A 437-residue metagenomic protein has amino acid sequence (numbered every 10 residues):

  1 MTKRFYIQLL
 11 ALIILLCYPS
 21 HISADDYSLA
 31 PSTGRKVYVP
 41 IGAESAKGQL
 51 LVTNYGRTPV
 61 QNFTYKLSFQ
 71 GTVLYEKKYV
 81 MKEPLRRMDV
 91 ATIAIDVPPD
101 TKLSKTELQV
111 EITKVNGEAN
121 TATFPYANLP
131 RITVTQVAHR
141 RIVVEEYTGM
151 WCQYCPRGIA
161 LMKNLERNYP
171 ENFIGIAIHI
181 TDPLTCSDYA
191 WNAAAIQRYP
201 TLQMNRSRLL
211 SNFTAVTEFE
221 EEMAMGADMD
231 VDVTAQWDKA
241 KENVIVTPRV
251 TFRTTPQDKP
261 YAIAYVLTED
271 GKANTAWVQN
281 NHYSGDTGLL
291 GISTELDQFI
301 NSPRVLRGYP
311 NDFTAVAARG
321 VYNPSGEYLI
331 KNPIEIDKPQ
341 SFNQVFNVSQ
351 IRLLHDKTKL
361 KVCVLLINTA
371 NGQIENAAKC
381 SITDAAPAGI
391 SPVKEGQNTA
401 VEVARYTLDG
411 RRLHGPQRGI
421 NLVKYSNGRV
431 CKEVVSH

Functional and structural regions predicted by a protein language model:
M1-S28: Bacterial Sec-dependent N-terminal signal peptides
D26-T33, R131-I142, K379-D409: Residue-level detector of functionally pivotal "anchor" positions at catalytic/ligand-binding pockets or at interdomain
K36-S45, W237-E242: Short, solvent-exposed loop/linker segments at the N-terminal edge of repeated beta-sheet extracellular domains
T58, T64-Y65, K77-K82, E171-A386: Short, conserved sequence motifs used for protein processing/export or organelle targeting and for catalysis
T72-T101: Intrinsically disordered, low-complexity Pro/Gly/Ser/Thr-rich segments with frequent PxxP/GP/PP motifs and embedded
D100-Q136, C363-A378: Terminal connector regions
V134-F173: Local sequence-structure signature of Cys/Sec-based thiol-disulfide redox active-site neighborhoods
G389-H437: C-terminal outer-membrane/trafficking sorting elements
